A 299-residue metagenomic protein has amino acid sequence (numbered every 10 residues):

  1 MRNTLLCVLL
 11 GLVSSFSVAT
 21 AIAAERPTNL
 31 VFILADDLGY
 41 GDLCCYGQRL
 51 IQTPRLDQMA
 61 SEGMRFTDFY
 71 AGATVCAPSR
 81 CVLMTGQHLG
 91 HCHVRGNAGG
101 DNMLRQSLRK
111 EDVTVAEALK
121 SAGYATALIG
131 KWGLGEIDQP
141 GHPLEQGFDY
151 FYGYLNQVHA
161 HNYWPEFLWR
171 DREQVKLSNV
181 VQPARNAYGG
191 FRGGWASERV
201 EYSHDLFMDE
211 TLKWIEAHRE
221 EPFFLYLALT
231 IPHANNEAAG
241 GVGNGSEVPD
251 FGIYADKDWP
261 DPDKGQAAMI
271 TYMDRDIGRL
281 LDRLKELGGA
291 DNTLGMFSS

Functional and structural regions predicted by a protein language model:
R2, L6-L9, T20-S299: Formylglycine-dependent sulfatase
